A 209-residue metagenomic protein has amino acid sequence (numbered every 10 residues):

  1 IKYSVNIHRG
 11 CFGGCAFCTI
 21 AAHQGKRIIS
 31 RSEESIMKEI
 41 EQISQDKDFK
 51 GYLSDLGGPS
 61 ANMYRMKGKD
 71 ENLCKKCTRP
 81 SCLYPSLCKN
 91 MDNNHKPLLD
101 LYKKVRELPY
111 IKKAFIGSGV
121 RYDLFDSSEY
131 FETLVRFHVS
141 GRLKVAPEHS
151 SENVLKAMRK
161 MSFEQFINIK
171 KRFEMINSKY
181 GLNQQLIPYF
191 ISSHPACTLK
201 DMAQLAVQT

Functional and structural regions predicted by a protein language model:
I1-T19, M37, S44, F49-G57: N-terminal pre-triad scaffold of radical SAM enzymes
S4-A16, R27, E39, M63-Y64 (+2 more regions): Cysteine-centered iron-sulfur cluster-binding motifs in ferredoxin-type domains/subunits of redox enzymes
C18-S35: Iron-sulfur (Fe-S) cluster-binding segments and ferredoxin-like electron-carrier domains, especially [2Fe-2S]
R27-R31, K156-R159, T198-L199: Short, solvent-exposed loop/turn segments at secondary-structure boundaries
S35-K38, N168: A non-catalytic, amphipathic alpha-helix used as a structural packing/dimerization or gating element in enzyme scaffolds
Q42-P195: Conserved SAM/AdoMet-binding glycine-rich loop
K200-T209: C-terminal low-complexity, glycine/proline- and small-hydrophobic-enriched intrinsically disordered tails that act as
